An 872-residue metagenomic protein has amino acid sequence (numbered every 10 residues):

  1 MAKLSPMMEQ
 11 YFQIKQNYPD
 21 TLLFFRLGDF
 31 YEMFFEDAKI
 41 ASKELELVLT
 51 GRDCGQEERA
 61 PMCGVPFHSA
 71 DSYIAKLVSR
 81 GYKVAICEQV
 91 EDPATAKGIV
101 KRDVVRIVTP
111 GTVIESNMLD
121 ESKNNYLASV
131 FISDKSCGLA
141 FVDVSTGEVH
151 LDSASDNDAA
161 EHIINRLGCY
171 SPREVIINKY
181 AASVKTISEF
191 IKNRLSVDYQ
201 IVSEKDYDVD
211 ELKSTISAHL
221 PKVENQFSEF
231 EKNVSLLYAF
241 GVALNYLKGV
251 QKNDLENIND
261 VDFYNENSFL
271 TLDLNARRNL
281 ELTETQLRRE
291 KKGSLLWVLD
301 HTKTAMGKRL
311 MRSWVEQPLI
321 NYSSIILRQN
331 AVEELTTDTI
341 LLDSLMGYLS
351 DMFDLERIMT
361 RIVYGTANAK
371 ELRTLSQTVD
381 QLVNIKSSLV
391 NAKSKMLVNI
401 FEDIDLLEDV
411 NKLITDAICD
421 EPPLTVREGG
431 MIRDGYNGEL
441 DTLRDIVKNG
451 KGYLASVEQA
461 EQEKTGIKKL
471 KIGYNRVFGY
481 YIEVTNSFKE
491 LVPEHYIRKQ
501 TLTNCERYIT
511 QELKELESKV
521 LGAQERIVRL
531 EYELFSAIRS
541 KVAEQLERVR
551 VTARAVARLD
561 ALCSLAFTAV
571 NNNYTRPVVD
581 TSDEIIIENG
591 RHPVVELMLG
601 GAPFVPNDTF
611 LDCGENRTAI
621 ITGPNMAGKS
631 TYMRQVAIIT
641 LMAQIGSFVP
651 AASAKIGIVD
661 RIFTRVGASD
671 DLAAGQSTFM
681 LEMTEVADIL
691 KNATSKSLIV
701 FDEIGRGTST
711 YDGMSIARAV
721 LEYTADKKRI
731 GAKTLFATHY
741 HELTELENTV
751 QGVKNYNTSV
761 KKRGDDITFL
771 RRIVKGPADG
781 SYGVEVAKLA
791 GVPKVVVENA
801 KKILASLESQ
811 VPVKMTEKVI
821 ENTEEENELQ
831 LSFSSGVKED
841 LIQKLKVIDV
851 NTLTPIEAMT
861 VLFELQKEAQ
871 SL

Functional and structural regions predicted by a protein language model:
M1-A2, E9-Q13, D20, R539 (+5 more regions): Conserved phosphate-binding elements of NTP-dependent enzyme cores
M1-E334, D343, G347-S350, D354-V363 (+2 more regions): Charged catalytic and DNA/RNA-contacting regions of genome-maintenance and nucleic-acid-processing enzymes
F35-A38, N233, R288, K303-T304 (+8 more regions): ATPase nucleotide-binding head domains, primarily ABC-like/P-loop NTPase cores
C87, P110-L119, D254, K393-M396 (+6 more regions): Active-site phosphate-binding and catalytic loops of NTP-dependent enzymes
L167, P172-Y180, I201, E512-Q545 (+2 more regions): Conserved catalytic alpha/beta cores of large enzymes that bind or transform nucleotide phosphates and polynucleotides
Y207-T215, L270-L274, Q286, Q377-S456 (+4 more regions): Amphipathic heptad-repeat alpha-helical coiled-coil/stalk segments that mediate oligomerization, filament/stalk
Y364, N368, T378-Q381, N399 (+3 more regions): Charged, surface-exposed helical/loop "interaction arms" that form contiguous linear patches used for dimerization
N475, K846-L872: Terminal-proximal interaction/regulatory segments of ATP-powered molecular machines
